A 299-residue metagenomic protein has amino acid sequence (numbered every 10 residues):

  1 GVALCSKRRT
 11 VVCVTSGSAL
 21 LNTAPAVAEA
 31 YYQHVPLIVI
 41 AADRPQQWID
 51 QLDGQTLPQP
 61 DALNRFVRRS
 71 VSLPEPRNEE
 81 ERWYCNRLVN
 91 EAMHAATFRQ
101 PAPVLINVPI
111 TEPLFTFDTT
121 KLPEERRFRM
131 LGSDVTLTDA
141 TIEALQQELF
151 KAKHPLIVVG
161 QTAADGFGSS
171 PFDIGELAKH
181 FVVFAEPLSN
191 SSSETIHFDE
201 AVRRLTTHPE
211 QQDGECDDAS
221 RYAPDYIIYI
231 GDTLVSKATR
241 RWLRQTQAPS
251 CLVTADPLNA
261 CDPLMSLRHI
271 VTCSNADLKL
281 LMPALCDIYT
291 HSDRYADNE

Functional and structural regions predicted by a protein language model:
G1-Q46, V235: Thiamine diphosphate
C13-T15, P36-D43, N64, P74 (+4 more regions): Short beta-strand segments
A19-L21, R44-I49, T56, S189-S193 (+3 more regions): Short gly/pro/ser/thr-enriched loop/turn and capping motifs at secondary-structure boundaries
A26-A28, D43-R65, D262-S266: Active-site-proximal loop->helix
Q55-A102: Conserved thiamine diphosphate
L73, W242-E299: Phosphate/pyrophosphate-binding active-site segments
L88-E91, A95-K151, D287: Conformationally flexible catalytic loops at phosphate/diphosphate-handling active centers
V159-C251, A255, A260: Glycine-rich, anion-gripping cofactor-binding loops and their flanking helix/strand elements in enzyme active sites
